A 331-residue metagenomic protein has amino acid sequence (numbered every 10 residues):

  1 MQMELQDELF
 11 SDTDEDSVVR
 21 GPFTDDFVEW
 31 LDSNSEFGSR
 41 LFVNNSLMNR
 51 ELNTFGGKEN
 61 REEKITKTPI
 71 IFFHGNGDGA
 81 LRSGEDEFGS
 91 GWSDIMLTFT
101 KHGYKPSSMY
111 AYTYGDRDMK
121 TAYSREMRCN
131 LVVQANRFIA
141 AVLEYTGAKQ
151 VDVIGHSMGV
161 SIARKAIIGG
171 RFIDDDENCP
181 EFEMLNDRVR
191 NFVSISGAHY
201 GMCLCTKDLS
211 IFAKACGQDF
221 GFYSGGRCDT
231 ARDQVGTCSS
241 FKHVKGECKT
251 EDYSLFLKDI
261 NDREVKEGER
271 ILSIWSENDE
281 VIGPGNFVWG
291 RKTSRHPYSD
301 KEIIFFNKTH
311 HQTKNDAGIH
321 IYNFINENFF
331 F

Functional and structural regions predicted by a protein language model:
E4-M48, V132-V133, I167-F331: Helical cap/lid subdomain of alpha/beta-hydrolase-fold lipid enzymes that gates access to the catalytic pocket
T54-A111: Short, surface-exposed "cap/lid" segments of acyl-processing enzymes
I65-I70, K105-Y110, T146-V151, D187-V193 (+1 more regions): Loop/turn elements at helix/coil->beta-strand transitions in domains of secreted/extracellular proteins
F73-D78, H156, G197, S276: Glycine-rich His-Gly loop
A80-S90, K120-E126, S210-I211: Short, flexible/disordered intra-domain loops and linkers
A111-D116, G197: Active-site loop/turn elements of alpha/beta-hydrolase fold enzymes, especially the short glycine-/histidine-rich
Y123-Y145: Alpha/beta-hydrolase active-site loop
I154-G159, A163, S196: Gly/Ala-rich beta-loop-alpha elbow adjacent to hydrolase catalytic centers
